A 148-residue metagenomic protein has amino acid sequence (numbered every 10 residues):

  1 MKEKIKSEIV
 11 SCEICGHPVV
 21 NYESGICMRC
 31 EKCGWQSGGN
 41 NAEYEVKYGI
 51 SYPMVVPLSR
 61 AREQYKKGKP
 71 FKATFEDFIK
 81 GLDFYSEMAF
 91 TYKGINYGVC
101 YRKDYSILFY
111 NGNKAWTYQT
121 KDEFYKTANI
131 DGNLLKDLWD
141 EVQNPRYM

Functional and structural regions predicted by a protein language model:
M1-K4, A42-F75: Short, intrinsically disordered terminal segments enriched in charged and Pro/Gly residues
I9, C27: Residues immediately within or flanking Cys/His clusters that coordinate Zn2+ in small zinc-binding modules
C12-C15, C30-C33: Short cysteine-rich clusters marking metal-coordination/redox-active sites
V19-V20, G34-S37: Cys/His-rich microdomains that often coordinate metals
Y22-G25, N40-E43, Y101: Short Cys/His-rich "knuckle" micro-motifs
K72-A89: Negatively charged, low-complexity tracts enriched in Asp/Glu with abundant Ser/Thr
Y101-Q119: Short, surface-exposed, low-complexity cationic segments
Q119-M148: Mixed-charge, Lys/Arg-enriched low-complexity segments
